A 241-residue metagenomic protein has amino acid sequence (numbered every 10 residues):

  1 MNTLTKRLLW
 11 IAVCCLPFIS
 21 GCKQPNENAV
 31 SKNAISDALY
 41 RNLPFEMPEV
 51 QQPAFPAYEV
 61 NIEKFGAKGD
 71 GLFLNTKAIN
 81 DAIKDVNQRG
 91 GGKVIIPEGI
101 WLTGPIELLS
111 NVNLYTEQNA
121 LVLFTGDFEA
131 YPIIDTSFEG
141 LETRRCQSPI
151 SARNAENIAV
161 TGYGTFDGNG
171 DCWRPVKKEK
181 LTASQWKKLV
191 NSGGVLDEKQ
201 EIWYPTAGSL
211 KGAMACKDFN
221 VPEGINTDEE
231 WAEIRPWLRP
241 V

Functional and structural regions predicted by a protein language model:
M1-K32: Bacterial Sec-dependent N-terminal signal peptides
G21-V241: Extracellular/periplasmic carbohydrate-active domains that bind, remodel, or depolymerize complex polysaccharides
